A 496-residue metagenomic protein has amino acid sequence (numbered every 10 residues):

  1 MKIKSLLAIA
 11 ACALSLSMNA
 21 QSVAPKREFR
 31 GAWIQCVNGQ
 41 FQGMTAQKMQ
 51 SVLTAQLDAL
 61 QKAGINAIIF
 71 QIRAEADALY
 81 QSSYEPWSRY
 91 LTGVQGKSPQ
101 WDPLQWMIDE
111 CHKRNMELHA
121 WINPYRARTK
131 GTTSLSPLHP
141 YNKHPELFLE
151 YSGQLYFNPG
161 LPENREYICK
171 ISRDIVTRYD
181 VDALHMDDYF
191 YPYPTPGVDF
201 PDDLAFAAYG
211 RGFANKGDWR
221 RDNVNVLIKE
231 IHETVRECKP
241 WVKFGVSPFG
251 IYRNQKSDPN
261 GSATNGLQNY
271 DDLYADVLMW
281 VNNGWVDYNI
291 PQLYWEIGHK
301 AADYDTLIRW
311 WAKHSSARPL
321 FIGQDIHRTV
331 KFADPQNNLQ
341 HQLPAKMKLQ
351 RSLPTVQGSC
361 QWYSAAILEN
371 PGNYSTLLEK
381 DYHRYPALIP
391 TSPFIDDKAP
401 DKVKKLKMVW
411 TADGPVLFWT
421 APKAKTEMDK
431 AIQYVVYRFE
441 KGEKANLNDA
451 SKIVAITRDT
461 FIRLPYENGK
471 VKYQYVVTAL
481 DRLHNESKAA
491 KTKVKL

Functional and structural regions predicted by a protein language model:
R27, Q35, G39-Q47, A120 (+2 more regions): Active-site-adjacent "subsite" loops/lids of carbohydrate-active enzymes
S51-A78, R178-V181: Catalytic domains of carbohydrate-active enzymes, especially glycoside hydrolases
A78-T92, R126-S152, D188-R211, K256-L267: Aromatic- and acidic-residue-enriched segments that line the glycan-binding/catalytic groove of carbohydrate-active
E163-I171, T177-M186, F190-L293, G298-A317 (+1 more regions): Active-site neighborhood of glycoside hydrolase catalytic domains
Y274-K300, S316-F394: Substrate-binding cleft of secreted/luminal carbohydrate-active enzymes
N373-D429, H484-L496: Pro/Thr/Ser/Gly-rich low-complexity, intrinsically disordered linker/stalk tracts
P422-D449, K472, A489: Solvent-exposed loop/turn segments flanking beta-strands in beta-repeat/beta-sandwich domains
R463-S487: Beta-strand-rich modules
